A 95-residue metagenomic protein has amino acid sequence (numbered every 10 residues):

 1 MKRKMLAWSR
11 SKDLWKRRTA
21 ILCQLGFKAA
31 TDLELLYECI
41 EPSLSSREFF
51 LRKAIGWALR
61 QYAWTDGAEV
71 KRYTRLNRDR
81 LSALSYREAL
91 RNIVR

Functional and structural regions predicted by a protein language model:
M1-R95: Alpha-helical scaffold domains
